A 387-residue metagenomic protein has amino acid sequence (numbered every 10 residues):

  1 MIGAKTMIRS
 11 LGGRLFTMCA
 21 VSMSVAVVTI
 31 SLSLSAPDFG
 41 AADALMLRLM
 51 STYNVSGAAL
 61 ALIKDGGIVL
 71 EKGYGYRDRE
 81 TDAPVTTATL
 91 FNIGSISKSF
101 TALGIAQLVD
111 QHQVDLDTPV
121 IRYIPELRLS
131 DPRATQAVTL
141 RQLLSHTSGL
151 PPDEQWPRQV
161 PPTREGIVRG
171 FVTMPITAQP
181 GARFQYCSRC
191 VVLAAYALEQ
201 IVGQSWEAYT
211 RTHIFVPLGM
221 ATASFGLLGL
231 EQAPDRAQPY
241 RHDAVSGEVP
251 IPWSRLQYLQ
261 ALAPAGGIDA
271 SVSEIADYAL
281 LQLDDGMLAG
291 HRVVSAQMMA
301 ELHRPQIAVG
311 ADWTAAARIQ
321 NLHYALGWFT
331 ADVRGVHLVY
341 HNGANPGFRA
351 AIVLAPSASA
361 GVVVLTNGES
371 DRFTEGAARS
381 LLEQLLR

Functional and structural regions predicted by a protein language model:
G3, R9, L34-K72, Q155-R158 (+4 more regions): Catalytic loop of the DD-peptidase/beta-lactamase superfamily, centered on the K-T-G motif and neighboring
R9-C19: N-terminal Sec-pathway targeting helices
T17-S31: Bacterial N-terminal signal peptides
D38-F91, Q113-D115, R122, S130 (+2 more regions): Short, conserved catalytic-motif segment at the N-terminal edge
D43, G57, T87, N92-I96 (+6 more regions): Active-site helix/loop module of the DD-peptidase/beta-lactamase fold, centered on the serine-lysine SxxK catalytic
S95-I96, Q185-S188: Catalytic nucleophile serine of serine hydrolases, specifically the conserved "nucleophile elbow" pentapeptide
T101: Active/ligand-binding-proximal structured segments within catalytic/core domains that scaffold catalytic residues
E165-T177, V245-Q260: The feature captures the short pre-catalytic strand/loop hairpin that immediately precedes and shapes the active-site
